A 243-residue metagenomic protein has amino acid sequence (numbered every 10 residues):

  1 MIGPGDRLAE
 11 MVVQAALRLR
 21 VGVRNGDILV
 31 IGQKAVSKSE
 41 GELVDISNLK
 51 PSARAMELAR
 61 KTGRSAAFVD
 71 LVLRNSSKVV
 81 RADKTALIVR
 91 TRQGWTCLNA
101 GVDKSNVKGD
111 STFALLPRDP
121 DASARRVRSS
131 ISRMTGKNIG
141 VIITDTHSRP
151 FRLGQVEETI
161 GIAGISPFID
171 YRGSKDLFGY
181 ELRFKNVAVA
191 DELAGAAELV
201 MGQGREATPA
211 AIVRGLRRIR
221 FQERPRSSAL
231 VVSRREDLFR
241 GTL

Functional and structural regions predicted by a protein language model:
M1-L243: N-terminal and secondary-structure boundary signal
